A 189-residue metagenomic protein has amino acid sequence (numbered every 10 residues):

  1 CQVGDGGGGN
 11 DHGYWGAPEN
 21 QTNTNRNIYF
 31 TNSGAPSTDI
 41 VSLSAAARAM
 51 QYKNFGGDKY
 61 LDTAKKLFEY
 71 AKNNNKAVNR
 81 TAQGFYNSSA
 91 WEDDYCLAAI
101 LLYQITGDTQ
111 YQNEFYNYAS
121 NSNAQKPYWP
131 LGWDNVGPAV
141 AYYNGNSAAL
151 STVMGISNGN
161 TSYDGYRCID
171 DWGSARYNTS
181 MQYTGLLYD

Functional and structural regions predicted by a protein language model:
C1-D189: Glycan-recognition and catalytic cores of secretory/periplasmic carbohydrate-active enzymes
